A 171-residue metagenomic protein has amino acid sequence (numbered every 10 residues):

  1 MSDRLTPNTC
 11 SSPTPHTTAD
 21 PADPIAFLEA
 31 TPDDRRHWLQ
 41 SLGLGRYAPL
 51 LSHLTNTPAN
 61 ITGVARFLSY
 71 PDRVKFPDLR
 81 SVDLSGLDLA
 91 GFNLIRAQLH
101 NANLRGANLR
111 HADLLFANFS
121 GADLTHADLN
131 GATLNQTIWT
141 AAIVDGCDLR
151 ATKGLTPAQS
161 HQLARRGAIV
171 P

Functional and structural regions predicted by a protein language model:
S2-P171: Tandem repeat scaffolds
